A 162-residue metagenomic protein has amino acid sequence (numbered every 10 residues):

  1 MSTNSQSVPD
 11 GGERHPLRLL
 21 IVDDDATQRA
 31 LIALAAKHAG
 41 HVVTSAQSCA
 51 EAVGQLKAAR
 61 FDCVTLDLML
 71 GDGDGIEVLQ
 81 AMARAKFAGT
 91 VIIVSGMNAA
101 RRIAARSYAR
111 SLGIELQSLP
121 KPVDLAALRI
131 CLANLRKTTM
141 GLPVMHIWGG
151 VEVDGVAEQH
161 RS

Functional and structural regions predicted by a protein language model:
M1-L20, A26, A33, A126-S162: Non-catalytic signal-transmission and effector/linker regions of two-component phosphorelay proteins
L20, S45-C63, Q80: Acidic, metal-coordinating helix/loop segments flanking the phosphotransfer/catalytic sites of two-component signaling
D25-R29, R101: Short acidic/polar segment at the start of the alpha1 helix of CheY-like receiver
L31-A39: Short hydrophobic helical patches associated with two-component signaling proteins
K57-A59, A81-A88, S111: Conserved phosphotransfer cores of two-component systems
D67: Active-site residues of response regulator receiver
G71: The feature encodes the CheY-like receiver
E77, A81, M97-S118: Alpha4 helix (beta4-alpha4-beta5 surface) of REC/receiver domains from two-component response regulators
